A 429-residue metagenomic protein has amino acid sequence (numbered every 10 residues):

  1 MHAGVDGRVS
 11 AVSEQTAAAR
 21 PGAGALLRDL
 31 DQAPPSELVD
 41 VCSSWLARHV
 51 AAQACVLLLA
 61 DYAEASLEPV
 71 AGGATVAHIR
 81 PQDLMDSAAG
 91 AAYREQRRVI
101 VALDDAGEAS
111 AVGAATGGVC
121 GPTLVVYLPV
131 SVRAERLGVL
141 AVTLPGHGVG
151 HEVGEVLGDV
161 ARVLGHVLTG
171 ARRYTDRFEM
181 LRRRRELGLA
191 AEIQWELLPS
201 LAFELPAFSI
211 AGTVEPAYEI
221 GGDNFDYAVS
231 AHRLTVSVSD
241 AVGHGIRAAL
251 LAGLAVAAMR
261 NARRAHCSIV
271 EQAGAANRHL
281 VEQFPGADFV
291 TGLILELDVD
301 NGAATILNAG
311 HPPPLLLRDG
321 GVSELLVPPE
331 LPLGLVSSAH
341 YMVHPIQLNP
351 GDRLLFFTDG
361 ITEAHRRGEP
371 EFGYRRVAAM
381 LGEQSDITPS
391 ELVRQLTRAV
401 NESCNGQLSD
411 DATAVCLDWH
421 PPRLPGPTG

Functional and structural regions predicted by a protein language model:
M1-A33, G170: Signal-transmission linkers at sensory-effector interfaces
H2-A3, L137-A161, H244, E363-A364 (+2 more regions): Regulatory loop-to-helix N-cap segments in sensory/regulatory domains that couple ligand/signal detection
G4-R8, Y174, F178-R353, G406-G429: … and, occasionally, acidic/histidine-rich disordered N-termini of signaling adaptors
S13-Q15, G245-A265, P329, D352-Q407 (+1 more regions): Active-site-proximal, acidic helix/loop segment immediately C-terminal to a metal-coordinating Asp/Glu
S43-S44, R48, A54-H78, H232: GAF sensory/regulatory domain recognition with acknowledged cross-activation on helical regulatory dimers
A74-A106, V327-P329: Acidic/proline- and glycine-rich, intrinsically disordered low-complexity segments that serve as regulatory linkers
V101-A102, G121-V132: A short, aliphatic-rich beta-strand micro-motif
V149-T169, L254-A257, P350: Amphipathic alpha-helical "output/dimerization" segments
